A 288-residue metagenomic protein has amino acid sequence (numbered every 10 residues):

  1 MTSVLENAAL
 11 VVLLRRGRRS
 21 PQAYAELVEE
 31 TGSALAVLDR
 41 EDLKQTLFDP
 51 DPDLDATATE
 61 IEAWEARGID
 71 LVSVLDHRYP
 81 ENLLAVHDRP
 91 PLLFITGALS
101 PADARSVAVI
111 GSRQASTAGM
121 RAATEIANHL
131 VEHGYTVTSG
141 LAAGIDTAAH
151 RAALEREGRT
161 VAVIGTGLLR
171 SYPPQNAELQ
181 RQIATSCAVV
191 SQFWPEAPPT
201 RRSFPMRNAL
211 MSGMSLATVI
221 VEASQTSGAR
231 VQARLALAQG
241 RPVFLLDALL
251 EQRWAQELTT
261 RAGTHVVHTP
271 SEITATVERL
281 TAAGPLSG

Functional and structural regions predicted by a protein language model:
M1-R78, L258: Short, small/acidic-rich helices and loops at N termini and domain boundaries of DNA replication/processing enzymes
T2-E6, V74-G288: Glycine-biased, small-residue-rich flexible motifs in mid-sequence functional cores and linkers
